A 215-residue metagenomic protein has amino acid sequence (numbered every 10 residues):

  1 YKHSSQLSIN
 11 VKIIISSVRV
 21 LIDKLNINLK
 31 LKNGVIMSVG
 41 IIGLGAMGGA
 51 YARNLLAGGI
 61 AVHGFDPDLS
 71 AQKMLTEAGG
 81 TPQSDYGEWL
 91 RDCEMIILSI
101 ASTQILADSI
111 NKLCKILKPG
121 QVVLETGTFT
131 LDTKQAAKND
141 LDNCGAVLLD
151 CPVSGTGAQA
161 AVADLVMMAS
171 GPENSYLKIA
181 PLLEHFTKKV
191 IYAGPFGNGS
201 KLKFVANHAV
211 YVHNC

Functional and structural regions predicted by a protein language model:
Y1-Q6: Low-complexity, intrinsically disordered or signal/transmembrane-proximal segments
S8-I14, V20-L21: Low-complexity, intrinsically disordered segments with a bias for serine/threonine
S17, D23-I36: Short, Lys/Arg-enriched N-terminal segments with co-localized hydrophobic residues within the first ~10-30 amino acids
K32-L98: NAD(P)+-binding Rossmann beta1-loop-alpha1 motif at the extreme N-terminus of oxidoreductases
I41-L44, F129-Y211: Rossmann-fold dinucleotide-binding core
Y86-L148: Rossmann-fold NAD(P) dinucleotide-binding segment
